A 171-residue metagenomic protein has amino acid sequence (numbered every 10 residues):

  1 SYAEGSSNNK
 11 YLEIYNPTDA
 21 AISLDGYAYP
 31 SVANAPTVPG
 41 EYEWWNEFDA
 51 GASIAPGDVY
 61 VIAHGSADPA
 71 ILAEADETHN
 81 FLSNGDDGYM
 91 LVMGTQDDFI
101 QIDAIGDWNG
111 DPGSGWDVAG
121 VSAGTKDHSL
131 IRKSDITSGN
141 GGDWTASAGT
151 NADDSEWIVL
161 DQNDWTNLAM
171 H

Functional and structural regions predicted by a protein language model:
S1-H128: Activation on beta-sandwich/Ig-like modules and their edge loops
I136-G141: Predominantly extracellular/luminal regions of secreted and cell-surface proteins, especially disulfide-bonded
W144: Substrate-binding clefts and substrate-entry loops adjacent to catalytic sites of polymer-processing enzymes acting on
S147-H171: A recurrent domain-boundary module in secreted/ectodomain proteins
